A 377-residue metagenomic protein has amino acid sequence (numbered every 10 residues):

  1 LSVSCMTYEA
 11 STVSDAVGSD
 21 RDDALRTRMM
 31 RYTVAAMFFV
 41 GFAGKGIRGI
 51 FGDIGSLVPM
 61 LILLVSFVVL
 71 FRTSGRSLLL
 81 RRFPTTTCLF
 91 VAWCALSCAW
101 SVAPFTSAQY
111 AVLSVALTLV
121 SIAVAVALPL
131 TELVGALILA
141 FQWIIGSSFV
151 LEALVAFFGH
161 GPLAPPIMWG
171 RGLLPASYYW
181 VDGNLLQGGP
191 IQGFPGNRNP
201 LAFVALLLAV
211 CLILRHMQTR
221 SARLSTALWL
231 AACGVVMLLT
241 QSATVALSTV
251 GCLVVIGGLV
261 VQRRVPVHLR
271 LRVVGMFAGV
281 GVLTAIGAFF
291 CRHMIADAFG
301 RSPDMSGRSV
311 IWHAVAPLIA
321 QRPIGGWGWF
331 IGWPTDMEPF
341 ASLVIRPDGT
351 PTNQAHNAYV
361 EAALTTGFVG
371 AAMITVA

Functional and structural regions predicted by a protein language model:
S2, V126, T366-A377: Hydrophobic transmembrane alpha-helices and their immediate junctions
V3-T73, L96, W100: N-terminal signal-anchor transmembrane segment
F39-G49, Y178-F194, V310, I345-E361: Juxtamembrane membrane-water interface segments that cap and precede transmembrane helices
V102-V155: Transmembrane alpha-helical segments and their membrane-water interfaces
T131-A140, S221-T226, R264-G279: Membrane-interfacial entry segments at the cytosolic side of transmembrane helices
I138-L259: Alpha-helical transmembrane segments of multi-pass inner-membrane proteins
V150, L154-G159, G257-P303, A320-Q321 (+1 more regions): A membrane-periplasm/extracellular boundary helix in multi-pass inner-membrane enzymes that assemble envelope glycans
M294-P317, Q321, G325-T366: Long extracytoplasmic/lumenal interhelical loops at the membrane interface of multi-pass membrane proteins
